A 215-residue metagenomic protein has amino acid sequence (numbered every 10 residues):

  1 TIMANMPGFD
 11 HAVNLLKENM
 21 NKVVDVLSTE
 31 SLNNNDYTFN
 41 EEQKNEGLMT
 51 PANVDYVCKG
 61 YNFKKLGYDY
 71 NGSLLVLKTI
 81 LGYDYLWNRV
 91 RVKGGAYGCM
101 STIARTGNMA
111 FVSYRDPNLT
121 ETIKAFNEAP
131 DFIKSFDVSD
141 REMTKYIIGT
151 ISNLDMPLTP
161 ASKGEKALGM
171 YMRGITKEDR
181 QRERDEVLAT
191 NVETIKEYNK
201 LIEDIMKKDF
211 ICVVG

Functional and structural regions predicted by a protein language model:
T1-T38, K93-G215: Charge-rich, well-structured scaffold segments of protease-associated domains
M3-F9, N14-R89: His/Glu-based metal-binding/catalytic segments typifying zinc-dependent metallopeptidases
